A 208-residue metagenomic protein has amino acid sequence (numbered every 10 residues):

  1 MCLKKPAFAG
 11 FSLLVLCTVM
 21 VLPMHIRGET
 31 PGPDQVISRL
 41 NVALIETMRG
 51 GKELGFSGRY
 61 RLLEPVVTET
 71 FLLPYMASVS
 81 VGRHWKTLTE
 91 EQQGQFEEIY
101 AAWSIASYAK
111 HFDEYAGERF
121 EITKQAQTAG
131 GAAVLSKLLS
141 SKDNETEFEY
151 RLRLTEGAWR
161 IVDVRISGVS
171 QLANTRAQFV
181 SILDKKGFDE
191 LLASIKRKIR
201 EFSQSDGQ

Functional and structural regions predicted by a protein language model:
M1-K5: N-terminal secretory signal peptides that target proteins for export/translocation
G10-V21: Bacterial N-terminal signal peptides
L22-G28: Sec/Tat signal peptide C-region and signal peptidase I cleavage site
T30-Y108: Early exported N-terminus immediately downstream of N-terminal targeting peptides
P31-G32, E46, G50-S57, T87-E91 (+7 more regions): Surface-exposed, polar/charged faces of alpha-helical domains in mature secreted/periplasmic/lumenal proteins
I105-T146, K198-Q208: Surface-exposed, charged secondary-structure patches
E147-N174: Short beta-strand edge/turn micro-motifs at domain boundaries
I166-Q208: Low-complexity, intrinsically disordered terminal/linker segments enriched in charged and Gly/Pro repeats
